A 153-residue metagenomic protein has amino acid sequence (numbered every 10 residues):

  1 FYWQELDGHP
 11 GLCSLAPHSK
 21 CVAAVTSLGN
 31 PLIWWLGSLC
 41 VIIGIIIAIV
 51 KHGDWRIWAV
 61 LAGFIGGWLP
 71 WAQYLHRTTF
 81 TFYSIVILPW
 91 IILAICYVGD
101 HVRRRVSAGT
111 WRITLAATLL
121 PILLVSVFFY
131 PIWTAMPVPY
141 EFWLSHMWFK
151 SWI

Functional and structural regions predicted by a protein language model:
F1-R56: Membrane-interface anchor segments at the N-terminal boundary of transmembrane helices in multi-pass membrane enzymes
P31-W34, K51-G63, T110-A117: Membrane-interfacial loop-to-transmembrane alpha-helix junctions, especially the N-terminal start
A48, I65-T78: Transmembrane-helix signature of polytopic, lipid-linked glycan biosynthesis machinery
V60-F64, I91-I92, C96, I113-S126: Hydrophobic membrane-spanning alpha-helices of multi-pass integral membrane proteins
A72-I85, I132-P137: Membrane-interface catalytic loops of GT-C/OST-like multi-pass glycosylation enzymes that act
T78-G99: Hydrophobic/aromatic-rich transmembrane helices and adjacent perimembrane loops
H101-I153: Transmembrane helical bundles and short interhelical boundary loops of multi-pass, membrane-embedded
